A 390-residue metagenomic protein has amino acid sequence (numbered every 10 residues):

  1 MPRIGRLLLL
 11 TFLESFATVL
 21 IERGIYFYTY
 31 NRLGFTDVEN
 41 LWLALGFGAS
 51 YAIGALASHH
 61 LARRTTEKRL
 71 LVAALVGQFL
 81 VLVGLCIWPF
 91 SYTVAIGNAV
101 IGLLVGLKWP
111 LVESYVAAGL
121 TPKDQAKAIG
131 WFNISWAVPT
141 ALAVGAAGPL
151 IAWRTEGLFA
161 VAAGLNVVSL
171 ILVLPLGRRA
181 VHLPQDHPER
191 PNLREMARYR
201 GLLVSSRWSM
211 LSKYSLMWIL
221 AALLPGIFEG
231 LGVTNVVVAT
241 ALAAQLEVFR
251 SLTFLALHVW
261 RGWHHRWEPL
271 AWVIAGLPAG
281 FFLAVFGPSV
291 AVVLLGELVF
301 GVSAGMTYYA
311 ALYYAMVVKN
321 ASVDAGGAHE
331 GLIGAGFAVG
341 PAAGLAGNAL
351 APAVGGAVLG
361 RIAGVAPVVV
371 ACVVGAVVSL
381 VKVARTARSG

Functional and structural regions predicted by a protein language model:
M1, A180-S209: Juxtamembrane intracellular "pre-TM" segments in multi-pass secondary transporters
M1-G48, L203-S209, M217-F228: Helix-loop boundary and gating motifs at the non-cytosolic
G54-T66, I151, T253-R266: Helix-to-loop junctions at the C-terminal end of transmembrane segments in multipass secondary transporters
R69-V83, E268-F282: Structural signature of the two symmetry-related core transmembrane helices
I101-I134: Cytoplasmic helix-loop-helix junction between adjacent transmembrane helices in 12-TM secondary transporters
L107-L120, M306-N320: Intracellular juxtamembrane helix-capping segments at the cytosolic ends of symmetry-related transmembrane helices
L158-L174, A363-K382: Symmetry-related core transmembrane helices of the 12-TM Major Facilitator Superfamily/SLC fold
V323-G356: A late C-terminal transmembrane helix in Major Facilitator Superfamily
